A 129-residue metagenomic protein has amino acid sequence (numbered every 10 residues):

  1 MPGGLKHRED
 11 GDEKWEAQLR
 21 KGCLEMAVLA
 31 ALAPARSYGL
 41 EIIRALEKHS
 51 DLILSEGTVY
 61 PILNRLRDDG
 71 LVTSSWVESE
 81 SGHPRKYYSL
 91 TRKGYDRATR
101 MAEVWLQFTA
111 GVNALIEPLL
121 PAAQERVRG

Functional and structural regions predicted by a protein language model:
M1-L24, M101: Intrinsically disordered, low-complexity serine/threonine- and proline-rich regulatory segments
P2-H7, D96-G129: Amphipathic alpha-helical dimerization/coiled-coil segments that flank or bridge DNA-binding/regulatory modules
E16-Y60: N-terminal helix-turn-helix DNA-binding core of bacterial DNA-binding proteins
D51, V77-E80: Short polar/acidic secondary-structure junctions
Y60-R67: Short, hydrophobic-biased segments on the C-terminal half of alpha helices that form "recognition helices"
G70: Glycine-centered, phosphate/nucleic-acid-interacting loop/turn motifs that mediate DNA/RNA or nucleotide
S74: Short beta-strand "wing" residues that participate in macromolecule-binding interfaces
E80-A102: Basic, amphipathic "hinge/linker" alpha-helix immediately C-terminal to the N-terminal HTH DNA-binding motif
